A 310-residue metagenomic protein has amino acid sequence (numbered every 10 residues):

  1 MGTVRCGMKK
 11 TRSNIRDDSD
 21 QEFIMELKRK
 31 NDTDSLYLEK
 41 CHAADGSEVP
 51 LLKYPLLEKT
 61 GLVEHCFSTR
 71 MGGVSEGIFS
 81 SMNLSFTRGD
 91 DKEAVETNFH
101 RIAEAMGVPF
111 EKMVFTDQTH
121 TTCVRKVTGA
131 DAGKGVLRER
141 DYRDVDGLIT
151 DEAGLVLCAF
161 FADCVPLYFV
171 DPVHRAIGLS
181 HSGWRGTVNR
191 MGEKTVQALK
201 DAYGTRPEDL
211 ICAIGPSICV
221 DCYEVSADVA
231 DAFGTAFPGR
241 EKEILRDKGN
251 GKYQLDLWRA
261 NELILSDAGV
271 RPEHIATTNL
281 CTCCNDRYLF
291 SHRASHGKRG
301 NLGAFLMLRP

Functional and structural regions predicted by a protein language model:
G2-P310: Active-site microenvironment for binding and transforming phosphate-containing groups
